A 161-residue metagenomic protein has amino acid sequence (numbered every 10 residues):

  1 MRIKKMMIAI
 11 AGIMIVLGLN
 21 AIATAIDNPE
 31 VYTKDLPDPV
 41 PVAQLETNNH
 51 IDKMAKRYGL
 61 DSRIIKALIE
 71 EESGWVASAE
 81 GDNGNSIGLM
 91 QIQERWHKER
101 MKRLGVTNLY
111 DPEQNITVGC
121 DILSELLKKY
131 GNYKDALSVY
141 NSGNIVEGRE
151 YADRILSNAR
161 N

Functional and structural regions predicted by a protein language model:
M1-M14: N-terminal Sec-pathway targeting helices
K5-M6, A21, D35: N-terminal cationic leader/targeting segments used for protein routing and processing
I13-V16, E30: Low-complexity, intrinsically disordered regions enriched in charged/polar residues
I15-T24: Hydrophobic alpha-helical membrane-insertion segments, chiefly the h-region of N-terminal signal peptides
I26-N161: Catalytic glycan-binding domains that act on GlcNAc-containing polysaccharides
